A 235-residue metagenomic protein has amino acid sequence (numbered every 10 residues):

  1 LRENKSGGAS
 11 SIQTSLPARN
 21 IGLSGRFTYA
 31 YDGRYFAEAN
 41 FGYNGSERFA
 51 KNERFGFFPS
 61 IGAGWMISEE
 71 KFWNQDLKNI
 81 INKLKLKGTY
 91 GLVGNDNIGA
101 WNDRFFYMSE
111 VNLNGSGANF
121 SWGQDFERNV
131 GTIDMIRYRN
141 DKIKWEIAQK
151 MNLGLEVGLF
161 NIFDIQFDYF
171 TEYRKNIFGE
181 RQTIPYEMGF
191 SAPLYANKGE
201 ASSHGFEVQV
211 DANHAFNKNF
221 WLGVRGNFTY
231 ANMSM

Functional and structural regions predicted by a protein language model:
L1-M235: Extracellular/periplasmic, surface-exposed regions of secreted and cell-surface proteins
